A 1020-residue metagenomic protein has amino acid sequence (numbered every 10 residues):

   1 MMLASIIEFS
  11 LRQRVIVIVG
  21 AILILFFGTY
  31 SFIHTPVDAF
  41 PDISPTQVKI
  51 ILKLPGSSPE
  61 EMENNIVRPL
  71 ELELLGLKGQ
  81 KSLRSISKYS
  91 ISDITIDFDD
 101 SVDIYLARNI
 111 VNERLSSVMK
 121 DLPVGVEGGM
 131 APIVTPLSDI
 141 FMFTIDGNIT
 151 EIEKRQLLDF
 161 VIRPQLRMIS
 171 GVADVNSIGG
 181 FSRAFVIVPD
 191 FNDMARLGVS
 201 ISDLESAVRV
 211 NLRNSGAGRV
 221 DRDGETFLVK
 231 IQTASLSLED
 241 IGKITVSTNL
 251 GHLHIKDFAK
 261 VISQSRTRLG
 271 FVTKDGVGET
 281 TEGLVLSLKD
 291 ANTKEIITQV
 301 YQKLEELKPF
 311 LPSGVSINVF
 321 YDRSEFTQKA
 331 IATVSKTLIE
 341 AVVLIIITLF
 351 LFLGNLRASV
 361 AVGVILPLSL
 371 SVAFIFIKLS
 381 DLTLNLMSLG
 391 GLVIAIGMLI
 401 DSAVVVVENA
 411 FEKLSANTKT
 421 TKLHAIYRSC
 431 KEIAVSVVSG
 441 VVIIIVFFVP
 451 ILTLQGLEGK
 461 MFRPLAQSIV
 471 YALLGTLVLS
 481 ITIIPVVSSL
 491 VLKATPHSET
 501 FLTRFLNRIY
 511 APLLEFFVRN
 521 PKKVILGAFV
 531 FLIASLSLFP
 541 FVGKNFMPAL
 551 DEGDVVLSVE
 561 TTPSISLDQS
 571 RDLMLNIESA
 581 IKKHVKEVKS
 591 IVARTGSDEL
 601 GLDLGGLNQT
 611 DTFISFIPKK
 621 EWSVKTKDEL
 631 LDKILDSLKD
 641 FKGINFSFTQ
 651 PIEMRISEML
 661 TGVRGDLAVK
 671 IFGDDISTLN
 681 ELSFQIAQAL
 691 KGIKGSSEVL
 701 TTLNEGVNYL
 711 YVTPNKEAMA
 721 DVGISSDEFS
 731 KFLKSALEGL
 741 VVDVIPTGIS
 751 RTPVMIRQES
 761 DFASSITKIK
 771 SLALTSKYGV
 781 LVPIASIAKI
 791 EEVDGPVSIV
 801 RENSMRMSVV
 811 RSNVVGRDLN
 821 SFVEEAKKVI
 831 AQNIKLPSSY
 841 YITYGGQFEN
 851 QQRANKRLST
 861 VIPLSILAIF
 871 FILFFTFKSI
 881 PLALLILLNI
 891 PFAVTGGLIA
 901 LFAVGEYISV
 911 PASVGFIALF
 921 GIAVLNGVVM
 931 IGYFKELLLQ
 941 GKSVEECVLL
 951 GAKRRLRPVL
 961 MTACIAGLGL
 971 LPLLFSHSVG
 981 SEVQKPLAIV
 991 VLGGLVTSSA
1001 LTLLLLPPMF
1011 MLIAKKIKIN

Functional and structural regions predicted by a protein language model:
M2-V37, K431-I433, E499-P548, V588 (+3 more regions): Signature of alpha-helical transmembrane segments and their immediate interfacial
F9, F40, I51-K53, M119 (+9 more regions): Extracytoplasmic/periplasmic membrane-proximal domains and adjacent transmembrane bundles of envelope biogenesis
V15, I22-E61, S117-P123, I451-M461 (+4 more regions): Transmembrane helices with small-residue packing motifs
V19, S58-N65, S101-I110, D139-M142 (+20 more regions): Solvent-exposed, non-transmembrane alpha-helical starts
G28-I33, V343-E412, T453, Y471 (+6 more regions): Hydrophobic transmembrane alpha-helices and their membrane-interface caps in long multi-pass transport proteins
M62-I133, N192-R213, A234, D568-V663 (+1 more regions): Solvent-exposed, membrane-proximal periplasmic/extracellular interface segments of envelope transport and secretion
F320, T327, I331, V407 (+4 more regions): Helix-loop junctions and hydrophobic alpha-helical segments within the transmembrane domains of large membrane
I396-A410, I433-T453, K460-S498, T612 (+5 more regions): Transmembrane alpha-helices and their membrane-interface boundaries in multi-pass membrane transporters and channels
